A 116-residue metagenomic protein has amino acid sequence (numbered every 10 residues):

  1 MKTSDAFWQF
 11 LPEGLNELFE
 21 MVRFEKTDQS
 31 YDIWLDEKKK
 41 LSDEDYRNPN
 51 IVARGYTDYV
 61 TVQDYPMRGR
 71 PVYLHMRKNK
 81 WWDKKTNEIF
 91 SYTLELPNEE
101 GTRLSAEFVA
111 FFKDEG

Functional and structural regions predicted by a protein language model:
K2-E20, E25-D32, E37-K40, E107: Long C-terminal interaction/binding lobes of large macromolecular proteins
T3, P12, F24, P49-V52 (+2 more regions): Short linear sequence motifs
W8-F10, E20, I51, D58 (+3 more regions): Amphipathic, alpha-helical segments enriched in basic
L11-E13, D45, D83-T86: Broad hydrophobic/π-residue packing in well-ordered secondary structure
W34-W82: N-terminal juxtadomain amphipathic helix that follows a signal peptide/anchor or precedes a small N-terminal auxiliary
T61-G116: Short, positively charged, Gly/Tyr-enriched micro-motifs that form contact patches at catalytic or ligand/partner
